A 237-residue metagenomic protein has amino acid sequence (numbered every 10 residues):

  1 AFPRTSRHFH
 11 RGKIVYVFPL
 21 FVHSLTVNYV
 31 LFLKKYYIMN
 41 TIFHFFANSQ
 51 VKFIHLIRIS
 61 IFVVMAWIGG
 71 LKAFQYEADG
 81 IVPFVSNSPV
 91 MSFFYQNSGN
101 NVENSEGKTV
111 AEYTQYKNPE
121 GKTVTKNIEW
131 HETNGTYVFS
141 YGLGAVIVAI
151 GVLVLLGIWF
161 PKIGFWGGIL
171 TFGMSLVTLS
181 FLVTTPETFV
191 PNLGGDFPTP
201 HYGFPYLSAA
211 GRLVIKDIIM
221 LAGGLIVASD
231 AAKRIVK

Functional and structural regions predicted by a protein language model:
R4-R7, R11: Basic polycationic patches enriched in arginine
H8, Y29-V30, F53: Short, low-complexity, intrinsically disordered N-terminal modules that encode targeting/processing signals
K13-I38: Short, Lys/Arg-enriched N-terminal segments with co-localized hydrophobic residues within the first ~10-30 amino acids
M39-K237: Membrane-interface extramembranous regions
